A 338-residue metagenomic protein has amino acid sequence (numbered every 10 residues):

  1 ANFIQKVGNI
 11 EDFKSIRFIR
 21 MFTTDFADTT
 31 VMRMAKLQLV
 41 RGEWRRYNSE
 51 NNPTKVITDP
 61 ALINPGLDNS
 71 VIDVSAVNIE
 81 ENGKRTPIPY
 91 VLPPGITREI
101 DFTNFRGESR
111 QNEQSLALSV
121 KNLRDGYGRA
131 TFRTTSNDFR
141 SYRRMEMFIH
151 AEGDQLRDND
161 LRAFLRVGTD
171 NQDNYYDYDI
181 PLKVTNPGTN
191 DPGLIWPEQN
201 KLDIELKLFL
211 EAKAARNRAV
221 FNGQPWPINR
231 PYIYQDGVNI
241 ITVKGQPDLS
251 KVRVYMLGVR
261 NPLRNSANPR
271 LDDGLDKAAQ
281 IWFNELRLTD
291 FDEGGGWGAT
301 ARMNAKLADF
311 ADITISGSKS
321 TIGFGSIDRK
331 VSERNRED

Functional and structural regions predicted by a protein language model:
A1-D338: Extracellular/surface-associated beta-sandwich interaction domains
